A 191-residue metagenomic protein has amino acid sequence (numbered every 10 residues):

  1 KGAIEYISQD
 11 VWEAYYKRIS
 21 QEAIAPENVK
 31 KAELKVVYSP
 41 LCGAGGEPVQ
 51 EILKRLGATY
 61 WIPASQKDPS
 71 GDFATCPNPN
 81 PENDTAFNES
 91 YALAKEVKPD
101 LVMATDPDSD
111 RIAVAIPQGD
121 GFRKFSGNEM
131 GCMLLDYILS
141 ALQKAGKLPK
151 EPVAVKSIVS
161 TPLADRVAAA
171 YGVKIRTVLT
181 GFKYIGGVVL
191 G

Functional and structural regions predicted by a protein language model:
K1-D10, Q118-G191: Proline/glycine-rich low-complexity loops and linkers
K1-L93: Gly/Ser/Thr-enriched, mixed-charge loops and adjacent short helices that form phosphate/oxyanion-binding elements
Q21-N28, A92-P99, Y137-A145, G191: Conserved helix-loop functional segments at active or binding sites
Y38, G57, S90-T105, I112-P117: Accessory "access/gating" subregions that flank catalytic or transport cores
A44-G46, P69-G71, S109-A113, T161-R166 (+1 more regions): Flexible loop/turn segments at secondary-structure boundaries
E51-T59, A115-F125: A glycine- and small-aliphatic-rich helix-loop capping segment at beta-alpha/alpha-beta transitions that lines
